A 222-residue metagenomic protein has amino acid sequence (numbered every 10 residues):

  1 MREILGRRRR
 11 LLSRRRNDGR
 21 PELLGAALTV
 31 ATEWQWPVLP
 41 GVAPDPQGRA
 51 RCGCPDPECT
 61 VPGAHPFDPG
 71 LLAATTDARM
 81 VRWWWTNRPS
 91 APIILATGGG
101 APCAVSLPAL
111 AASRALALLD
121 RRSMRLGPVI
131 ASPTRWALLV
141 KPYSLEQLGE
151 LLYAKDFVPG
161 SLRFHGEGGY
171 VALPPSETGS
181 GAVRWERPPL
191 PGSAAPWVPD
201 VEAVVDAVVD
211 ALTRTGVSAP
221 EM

Functional and structural regions predicted by a protein language model:
M1-R135, L139-M222: Conserved phosphate/metal-binding and DNA-contacting active-site motifs used in DNA phosphodiester-bond processing
